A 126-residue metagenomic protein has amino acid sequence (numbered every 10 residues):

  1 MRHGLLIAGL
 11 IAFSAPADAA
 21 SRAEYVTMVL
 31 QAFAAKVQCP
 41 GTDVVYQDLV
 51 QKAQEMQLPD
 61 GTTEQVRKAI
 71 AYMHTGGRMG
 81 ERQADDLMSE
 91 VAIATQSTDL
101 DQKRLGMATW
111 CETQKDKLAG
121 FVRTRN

Functional and structural regions predicted by a protein language model:
M1-A8: Sec-dependent signal peptide recognition, specifically the positively charged N-region followed immediately by
R2, R22, P40, Q57-T63: Short charge-dense sequence patches
R2, V45-D48, G106: Poly-acidic low-complexity segments
G4, A17, Q65-V66: Generic low-complexity segments that are intrinsically disordered, proline-rich and/or Lys/Arg-biased
A12-P16: N-terminal signal peptide c-region/cleavage motif recognized by signal peptidases
A19-D48: Immediate post-signal-peptide N-terminus of mature secreted/exported proteins
V50-N126: Compact alpha-helical subdomains of small soluble proteins
